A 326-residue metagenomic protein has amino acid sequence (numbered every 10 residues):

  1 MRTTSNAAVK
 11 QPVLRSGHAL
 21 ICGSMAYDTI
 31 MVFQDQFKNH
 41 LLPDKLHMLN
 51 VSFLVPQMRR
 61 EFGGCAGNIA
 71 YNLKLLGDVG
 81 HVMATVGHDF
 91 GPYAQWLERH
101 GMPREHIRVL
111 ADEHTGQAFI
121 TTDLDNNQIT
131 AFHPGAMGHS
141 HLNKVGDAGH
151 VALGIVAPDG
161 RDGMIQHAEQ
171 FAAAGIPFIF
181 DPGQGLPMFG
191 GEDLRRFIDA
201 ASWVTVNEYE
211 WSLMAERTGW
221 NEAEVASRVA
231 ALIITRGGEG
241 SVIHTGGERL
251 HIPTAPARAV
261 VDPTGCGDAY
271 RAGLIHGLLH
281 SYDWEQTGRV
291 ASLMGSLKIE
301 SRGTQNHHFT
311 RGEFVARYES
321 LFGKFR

Functional and structural regions predicted by a protein language model:
R2-H81, P92-Q95, F325: Glycine-rich phosphate/adenosyl-contacting loop at the front of the ribokinase-like
R2-S16, G219-R326: Conserved phosphate-binding/catalytic region of the ribokinase-like
L14, D147-G149, I198, A226: A short, aliphatic-rich alpha-helical micro-motif
M25, D159, A269: Active-site metal-binding loops of divalent metal-dependent hydrolases
K74, A172, L279: Gly/Ala-rich phosphate-binding loop of Rossmann-like dinucleotide-binding domains, activating on the conserved
M83-H88, E105-T115, A230-R236, P253: Beta-strand->loop->alpha-helix junctions that form or flank phosphate-binding loops in nucleotide-handling enzymes
E105-L110, A118-D162: Conserved phosphate-binding/catalytic loop of the ribokinase/pfkB sugar-kinase fold
I165-I252, A259: Conserved phosphate/ATP/ADP-binding segment of small-molecule kinases
